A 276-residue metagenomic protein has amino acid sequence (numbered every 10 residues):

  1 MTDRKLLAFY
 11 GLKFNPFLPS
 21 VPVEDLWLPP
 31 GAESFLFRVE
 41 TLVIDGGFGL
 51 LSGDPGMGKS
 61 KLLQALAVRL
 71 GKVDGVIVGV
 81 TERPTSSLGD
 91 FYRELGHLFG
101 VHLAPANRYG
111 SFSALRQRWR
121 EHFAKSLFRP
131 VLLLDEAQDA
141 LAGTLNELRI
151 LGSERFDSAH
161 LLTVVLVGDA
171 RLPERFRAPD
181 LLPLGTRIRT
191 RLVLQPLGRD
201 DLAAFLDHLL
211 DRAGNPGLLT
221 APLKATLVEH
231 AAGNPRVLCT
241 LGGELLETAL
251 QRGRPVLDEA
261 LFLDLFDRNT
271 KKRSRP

Functional and structural regions predicted by a protein language model:
M1-G46, D267, K271-P276: A short, basic N-terminal segment
D3-L6, P105, P183, R212-P276: C-terminal alpha-helical "lid" subdomain
L12-P19, S86-P105: Conserved NTP-binding/hydrolysis module of P-loop NTPases
D45-A65: Walker A/P-loop nucleotide-binding motif
F48, Q117-R120, A124-L166, P179: Conserved Walker B catalytic segment
A67-R69, L172-R187: Short regulatory helix/loop adjacent to the ATP-binding pocket of P-loop NTPases
Y109-R116, R129, F205, G217-H230: Short conserved motifs of the RecA-like P-loop NTPase core
L194-A221: Conserved small helical "lid"/interfacial subdomain of P-loop NTPases
